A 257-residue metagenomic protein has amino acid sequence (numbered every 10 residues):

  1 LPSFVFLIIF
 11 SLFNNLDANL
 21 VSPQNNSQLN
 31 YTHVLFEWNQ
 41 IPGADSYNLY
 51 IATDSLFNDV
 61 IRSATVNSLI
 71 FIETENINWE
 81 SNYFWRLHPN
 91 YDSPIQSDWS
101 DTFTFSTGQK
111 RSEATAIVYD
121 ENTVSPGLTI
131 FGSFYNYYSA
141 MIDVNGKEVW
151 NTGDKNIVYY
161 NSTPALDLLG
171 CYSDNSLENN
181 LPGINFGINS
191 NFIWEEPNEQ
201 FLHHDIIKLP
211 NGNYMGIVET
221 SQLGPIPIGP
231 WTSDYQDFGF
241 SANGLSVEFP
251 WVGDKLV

Functional and structural regions predicted by a protein language model:
L1-V21: Bacterial Sec-dependent N-terminal signal peptides
N15-V34: Short, compositionally biased P/S/T/A/G/V-rich stretches that sit at domain boundaries
N25, N30, G43, W79-E80: Surface-exposed loops/turns
H33-G43: Conserved aromatic anchor
I41-D45, S133-N136: Short proline/glycine-enriched turn/loop motifs at strand-loop junctions of beta-rich domains
N48-E80, D92-F103: Recognizes extended acidic, P/S/T-rich segments that occur within or adjacent to Ig-like beta-sandwich modules
Y91, D98-V257: Histidine-/acidic-rich catalytic cores in large beta-rich domains
